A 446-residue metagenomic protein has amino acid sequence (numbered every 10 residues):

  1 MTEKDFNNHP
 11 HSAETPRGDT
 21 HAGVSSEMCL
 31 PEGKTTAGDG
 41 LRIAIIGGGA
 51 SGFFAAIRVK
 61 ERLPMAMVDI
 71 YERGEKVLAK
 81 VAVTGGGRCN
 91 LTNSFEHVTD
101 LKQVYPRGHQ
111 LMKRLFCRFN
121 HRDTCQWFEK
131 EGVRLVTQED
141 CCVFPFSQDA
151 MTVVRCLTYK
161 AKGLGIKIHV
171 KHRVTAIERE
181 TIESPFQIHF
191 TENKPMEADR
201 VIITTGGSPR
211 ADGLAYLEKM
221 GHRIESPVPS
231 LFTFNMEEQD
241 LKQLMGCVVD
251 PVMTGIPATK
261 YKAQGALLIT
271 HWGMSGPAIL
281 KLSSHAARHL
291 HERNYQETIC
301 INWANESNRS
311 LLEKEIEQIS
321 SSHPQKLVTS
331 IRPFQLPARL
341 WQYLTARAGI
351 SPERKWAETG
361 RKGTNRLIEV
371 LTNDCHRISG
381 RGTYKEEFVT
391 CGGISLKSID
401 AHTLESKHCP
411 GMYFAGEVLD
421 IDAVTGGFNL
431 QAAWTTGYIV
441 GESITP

Functional and structural regions predicted by a protein language model:
R42-D69, I444: N-terminal Rossmann-like FAD-binding beta1-loop-alpha1 element of flavoenzymes
I45, G49-S51, K76, G207-S208 (+1 more regions): Residue-level detector of alpha-helix initiation sites
K60-G86: Glycine-rich FAD pyrophosphate-binding loop
E61-R62, K76, H97-D100, C117 (+6 more regions): Residue-level recognition of phosphate/Mg2+-coordinating polar/acidic sites in nucleotide-handling active sites
A82-L111: N-terminal glycine-rich dinucleotide-binding loop that anchors FAD/FMN and/or NAD(P) in oxidoreductases
M112-N120, D140-Y159, S208-D212, Q239 (+1 more regions): Short beta-strand to alpha-helix junction loop
M151-T152, C156-R332, P337: Predominantly flavin-linked oxidoreductase catalytic cores and closely associated redox partners
G206-S208, D212-A215, M220, I421-P446: A conserved FAD-binding loop/helix module that cradles the flavin
